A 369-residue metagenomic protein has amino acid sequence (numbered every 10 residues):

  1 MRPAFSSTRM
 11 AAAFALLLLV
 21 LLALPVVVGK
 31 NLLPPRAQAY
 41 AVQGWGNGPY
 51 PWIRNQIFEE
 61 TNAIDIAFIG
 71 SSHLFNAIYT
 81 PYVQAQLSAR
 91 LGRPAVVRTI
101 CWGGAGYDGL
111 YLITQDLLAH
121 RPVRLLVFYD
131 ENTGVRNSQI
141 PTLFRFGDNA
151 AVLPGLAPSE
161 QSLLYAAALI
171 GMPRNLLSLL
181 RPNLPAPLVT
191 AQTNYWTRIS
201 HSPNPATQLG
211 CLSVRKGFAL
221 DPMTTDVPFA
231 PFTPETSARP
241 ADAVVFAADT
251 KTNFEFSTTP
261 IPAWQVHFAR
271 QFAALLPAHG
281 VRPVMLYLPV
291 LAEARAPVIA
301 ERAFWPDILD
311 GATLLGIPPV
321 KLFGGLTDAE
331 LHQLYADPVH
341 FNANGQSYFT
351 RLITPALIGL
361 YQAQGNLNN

Functional and structural regions predicted by a protein language model:
R2-L19: N-terminal Sec-pathway targeting helices
L21-L91, L112-I113: Membrane/wall-proximal cationic-aromatic binding patches
E59-I69, G92-T99, F246-S257: Acidic/histidine-rich, surface-exposed loop or edge segments in extracytoplasmic proteins
A63-I64, P94, R121-L125, P277-V284 (+1 more regions): Loop/turn elements at helix/coil->beta-strand transitions in domains of secreted/extracellular proteins
I69, H73-S162: Membrane-embedded segments
F146-P277: Secreted/periplasmic serine-hydrolase-like ester/acetyl group-modifying domain
I261-V339: Extended hydrophobic/aromatic segments used for targeting, binding, or gating
L334-N369: Histidine-centered active-site loop/cap adjacent to the catalytic His in serine esterases/O-acetyl transfer systems
